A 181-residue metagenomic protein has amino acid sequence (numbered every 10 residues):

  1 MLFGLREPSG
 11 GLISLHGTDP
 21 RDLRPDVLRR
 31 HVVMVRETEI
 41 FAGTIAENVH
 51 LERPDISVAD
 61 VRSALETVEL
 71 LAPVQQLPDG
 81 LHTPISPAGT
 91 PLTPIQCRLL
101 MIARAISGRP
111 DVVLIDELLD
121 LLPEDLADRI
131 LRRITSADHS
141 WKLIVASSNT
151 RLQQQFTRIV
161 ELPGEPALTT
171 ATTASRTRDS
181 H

Functional and structural regions predicted by a protein language model:
L2-F3: Helix-to-loop junction immediately C-terminal to a conserved catalytic motif
G11-T18, L28: Conserved ABC transporter NBD signature motif
D26, R30-E37, G43: ABC nucleotide-binding domain signature
A46-S86, R132: ABC ATPase nucleotide-binding domain helical subdomain, centered on the C-loop/LSGGQ "ABC signature"
M101-I102: Hydrophobic anchor residue at the start of the ABC signature
V113-E117: Catalytic Walker B motif of ABC-type/P-loop ATPase nucleotide-binding domains
D125-Q154: Conserved catalytic loops of ABC-family nucleotide-binding domains
